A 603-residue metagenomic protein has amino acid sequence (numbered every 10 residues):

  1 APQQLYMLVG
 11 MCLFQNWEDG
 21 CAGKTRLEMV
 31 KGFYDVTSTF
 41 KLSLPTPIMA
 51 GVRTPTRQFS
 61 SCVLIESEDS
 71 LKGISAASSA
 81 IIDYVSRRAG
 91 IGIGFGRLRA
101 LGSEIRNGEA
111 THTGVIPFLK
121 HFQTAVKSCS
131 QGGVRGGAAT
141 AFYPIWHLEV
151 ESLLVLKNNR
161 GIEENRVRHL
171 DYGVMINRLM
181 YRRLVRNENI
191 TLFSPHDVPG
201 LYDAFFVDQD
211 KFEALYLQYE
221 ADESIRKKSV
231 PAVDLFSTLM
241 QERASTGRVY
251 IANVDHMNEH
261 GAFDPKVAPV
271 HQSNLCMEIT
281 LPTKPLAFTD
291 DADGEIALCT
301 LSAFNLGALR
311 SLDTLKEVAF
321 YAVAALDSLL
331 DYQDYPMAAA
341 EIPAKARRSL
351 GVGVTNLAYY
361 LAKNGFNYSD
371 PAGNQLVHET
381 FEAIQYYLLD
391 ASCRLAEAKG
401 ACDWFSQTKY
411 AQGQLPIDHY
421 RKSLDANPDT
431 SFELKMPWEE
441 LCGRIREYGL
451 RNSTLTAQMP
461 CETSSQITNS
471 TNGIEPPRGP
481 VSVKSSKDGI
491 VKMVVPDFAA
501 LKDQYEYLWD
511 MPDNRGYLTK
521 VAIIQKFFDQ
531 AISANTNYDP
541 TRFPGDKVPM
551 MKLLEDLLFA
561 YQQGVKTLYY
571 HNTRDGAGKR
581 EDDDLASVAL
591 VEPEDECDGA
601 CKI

Functional and structural regions predicted by a protein language model:
A1, C21-K24, I48-T54, C62-G73 (+13 more regions): Alpha-helix capping and helix-loop boundary segments enriched in small/acidic/polar residues
A1-F59, I65, D210-A221, R226-K227 (+7 more regions): Acidic/polar, glycine-rich intrinsically disordered N-terminal extensions of enzymes
G10-D19, Y34-N107, V115-F118, C129-G132 (+5 more regions): Function-dense linear segments that define catalytic or interfacial modules in macromolecule-processing proteins
V36, A319-E341, N367-C461, S533: Internal maturation/activation junctions in enzymes
A50-R53, F95-L101, A141-E149, H196-D203 (+8 more regions): A glycine-rich phosphate-binding loop feature that marks nucleotide/adenosyl-phosphate handling sites
A76, R97, S103-A110, E149-N158 (+8 more regions): Short acidic, glycine/serine/threonine-rich loops at helix termini
V155, E164, R168-T246, V254: Polar, glycine-rich mid-to-C-terminal structural blocks that act as macromolecule-binding/assembly scaffolds
H271, M277-T283, L326, L330-D331 (+4 more regions): Catalytic alpha/beta core of large soluble enzyme barrels
